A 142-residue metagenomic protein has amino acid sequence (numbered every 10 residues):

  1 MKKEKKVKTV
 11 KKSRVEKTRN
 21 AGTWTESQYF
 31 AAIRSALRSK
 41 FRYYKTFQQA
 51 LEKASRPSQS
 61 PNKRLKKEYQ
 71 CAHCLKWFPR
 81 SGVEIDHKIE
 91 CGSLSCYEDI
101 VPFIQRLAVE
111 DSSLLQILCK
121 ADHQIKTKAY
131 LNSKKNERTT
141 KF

Functional and structural regions predicted by a protein language model:
K2-K6, R138-F142: Short linear clamp-binding motif
K6-L75, V101-S113: Short, charged surface segments at domain edges that flank catalytic/cofactor-binding sites
T18, E84-I85, A121: Intrinsically disordered, low-complexity peptide-like regions
K53, C91, T127: Alpha-helical and His/Cys-centered functional microenvironments
Q70, E84, L118: The −1 position to Zn-ligating cysteines in a subset of zinc-ribbon hairpins
C74-R80, A121-I125: Cys/His-rich metal-chelating microdomains
K76-L114: Histidine-centered nuclease catalytic patch
A108-T139: Short Cys/His-centered divalent metal-binding micro-motifs
